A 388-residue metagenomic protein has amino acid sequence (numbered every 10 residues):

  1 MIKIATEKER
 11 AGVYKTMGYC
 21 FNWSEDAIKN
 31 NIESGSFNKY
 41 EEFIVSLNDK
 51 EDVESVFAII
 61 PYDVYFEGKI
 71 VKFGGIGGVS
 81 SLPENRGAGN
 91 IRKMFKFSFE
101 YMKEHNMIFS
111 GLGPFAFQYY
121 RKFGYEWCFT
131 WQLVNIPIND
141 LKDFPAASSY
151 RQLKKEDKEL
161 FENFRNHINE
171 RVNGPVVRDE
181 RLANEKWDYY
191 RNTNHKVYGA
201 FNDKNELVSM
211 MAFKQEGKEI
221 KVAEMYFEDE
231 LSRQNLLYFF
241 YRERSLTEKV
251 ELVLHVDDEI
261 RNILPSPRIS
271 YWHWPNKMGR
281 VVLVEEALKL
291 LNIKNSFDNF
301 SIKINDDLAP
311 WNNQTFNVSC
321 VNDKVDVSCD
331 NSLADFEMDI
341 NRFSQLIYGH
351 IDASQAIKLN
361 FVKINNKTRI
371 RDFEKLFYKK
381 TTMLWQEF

Functional and structural regions predicted by a protein language model:
M1-P61, G68-G75, K142-L182, E216-K221: Short amphipathic alpha-helix that is part of the acyltransferase structural core
A11, R151-F388: Intrinsically disordered, low-complexity, positively biased terminal segments
I76-S81, R86-E100, E230-Y241: Conserved acetyl-CoA-binding loop-helix of GNAT-fold acetyltransferases
F95, F99-P114, S245-V256: Conserved GNAT acetyl-CoA-binding A-motif
E104-I108, P114-Q132, D257-H273: Conserved active-site alpha-helix within GNAT-family acetyltransferase domains
W127-D143: Flexible glycine-/small-residue-enriched beta->alpha junction loops that bind anionic phosphate/pyrophosphate groups
